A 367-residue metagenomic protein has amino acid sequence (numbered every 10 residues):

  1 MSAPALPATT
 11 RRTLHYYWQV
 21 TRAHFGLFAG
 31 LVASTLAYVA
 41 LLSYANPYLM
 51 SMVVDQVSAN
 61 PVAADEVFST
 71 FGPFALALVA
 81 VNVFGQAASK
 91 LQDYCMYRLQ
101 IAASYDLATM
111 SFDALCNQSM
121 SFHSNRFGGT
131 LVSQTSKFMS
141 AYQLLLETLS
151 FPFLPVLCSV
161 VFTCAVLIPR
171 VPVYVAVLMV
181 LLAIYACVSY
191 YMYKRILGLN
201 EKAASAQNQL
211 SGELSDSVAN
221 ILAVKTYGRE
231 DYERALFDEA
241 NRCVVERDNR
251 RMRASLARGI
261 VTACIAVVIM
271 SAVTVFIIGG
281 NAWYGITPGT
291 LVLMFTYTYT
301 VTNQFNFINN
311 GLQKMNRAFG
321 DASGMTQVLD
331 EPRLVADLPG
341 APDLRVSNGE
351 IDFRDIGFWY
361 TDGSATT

Functional and structural regions predicted by a protein language model:
M1-S43, V57-A75, A88-M96, Q100 (+7 more regions): Membrane-integrated ABC transporters
S2-L6, T10, L42-D55, V81-G128 (+10 more regions): Juxtamembrane helix-loop junctions of ABC transporter transmembrane domains
A23, L27-V39, L78, F151-K202 (+2 more regions): Transmembrane helices of ABC transporter permease
A23, N117-S124, K137-L146, S150 (+9 more regions): An intracellular "coupling" helix at the cytosolic face of ABC transporter transmembrane type-1 domains
A29-A33, G72-L76, A80, L146 (+6 more regions): Internal alpha-helical transmembrane segments of multi-pass membrane proteins, especially GPCRs
S34, P73-A77, D93-Y97, D113 (+7 more regions): Short alpha-helical transmembrane interface motifs in multi-pass membrane proteins
P61, V166-V180, A254-S323, V328-L329: Helix-loop-helix
L329-T367: Primarily ABC-family ATPase nucleotide-binding module
